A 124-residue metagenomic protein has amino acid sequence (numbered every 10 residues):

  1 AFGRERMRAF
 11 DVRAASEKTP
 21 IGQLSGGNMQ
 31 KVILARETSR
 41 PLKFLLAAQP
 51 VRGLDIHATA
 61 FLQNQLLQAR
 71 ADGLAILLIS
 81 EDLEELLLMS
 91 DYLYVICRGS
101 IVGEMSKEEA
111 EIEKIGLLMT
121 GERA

Functional and structural regions predicted by a protein language model:
A1-A124: Glycine-rich phosphate-binding loops of nucleotide-dependent enzymes
